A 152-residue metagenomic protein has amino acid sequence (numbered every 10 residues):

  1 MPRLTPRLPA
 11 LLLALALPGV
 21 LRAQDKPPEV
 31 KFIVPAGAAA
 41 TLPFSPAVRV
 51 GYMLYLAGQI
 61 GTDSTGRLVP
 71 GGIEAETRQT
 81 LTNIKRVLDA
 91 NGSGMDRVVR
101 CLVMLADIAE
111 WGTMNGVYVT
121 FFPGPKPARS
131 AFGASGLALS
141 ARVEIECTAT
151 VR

Functional and structural regions predicted by a protein language model:
M1-P9: Bacterial N-terminal signal peptides that target proteins for export
L8, L12-T82, R86-R100, M104-R152: N-terminal presequence-like segments and the immediate start of the first folded domain
